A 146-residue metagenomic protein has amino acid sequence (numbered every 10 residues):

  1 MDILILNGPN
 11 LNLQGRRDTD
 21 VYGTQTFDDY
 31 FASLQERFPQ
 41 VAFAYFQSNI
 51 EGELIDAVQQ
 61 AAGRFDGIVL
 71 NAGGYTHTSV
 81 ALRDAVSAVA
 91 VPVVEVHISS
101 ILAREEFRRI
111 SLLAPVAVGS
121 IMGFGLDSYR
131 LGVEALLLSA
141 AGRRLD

Functional and structural regions predicted by a protein language model:
M1-L4: Extreme N-terminal starter segment of soluble prokaryotic enzymes
L13-D28: Glycine- and acidic-residue-enriched helix-capping/strand-helix junction motifs
A44-G52: Short beta->alpha junction loops
A44-Y45, V94, A103-D146: Short, glycine-/small-residue-rich phosphate/pyrophosphate-handling segment
E53-N71: Short, electropositive alpha-helical surface patch
A61-G63, S87-A88, I110-P115: Short, hinge-like loop/turn segments at secondary-structure boundaries
D66-E105: Mid-chain, well-packed structural core segment of small domains
